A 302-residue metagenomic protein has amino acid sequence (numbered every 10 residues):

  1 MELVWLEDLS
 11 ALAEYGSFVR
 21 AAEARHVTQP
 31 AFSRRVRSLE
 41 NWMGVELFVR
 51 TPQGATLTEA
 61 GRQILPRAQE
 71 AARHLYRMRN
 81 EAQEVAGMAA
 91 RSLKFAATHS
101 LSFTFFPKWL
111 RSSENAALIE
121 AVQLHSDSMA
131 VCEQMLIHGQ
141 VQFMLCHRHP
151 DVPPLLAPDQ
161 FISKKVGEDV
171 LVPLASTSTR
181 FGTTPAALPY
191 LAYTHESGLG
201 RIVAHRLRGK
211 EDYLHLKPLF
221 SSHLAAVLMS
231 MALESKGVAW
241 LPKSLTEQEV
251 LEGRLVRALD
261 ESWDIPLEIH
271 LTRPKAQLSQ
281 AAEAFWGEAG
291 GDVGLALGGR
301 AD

Functional and structural regions predicted by a protein language model:
S10-T28: Short helix-boundary/capping micro-motifs
E40-E59: A short LG(V/I)-centered, amphipathic sequence patch enriched for acidic residue(s) preceding the LG motif
A90-P153, Y213: Central regulatory/effector-binding core of bacterial HTH transcription factors
D127-C132, I137-Q140, H147, A204 (+1 more regions): Hydrophobic hinge/microswitch elements
D127-L188: Acidic, Gly/Pro-rich loop/turn segments at junctions of secondary structure
L155-K164, D169, A226-K275: Beta-alpha-beta core module
R180, V256-A301: A late-sequence structural motif
A186-D212, R300: Secondary-structure junction motif
